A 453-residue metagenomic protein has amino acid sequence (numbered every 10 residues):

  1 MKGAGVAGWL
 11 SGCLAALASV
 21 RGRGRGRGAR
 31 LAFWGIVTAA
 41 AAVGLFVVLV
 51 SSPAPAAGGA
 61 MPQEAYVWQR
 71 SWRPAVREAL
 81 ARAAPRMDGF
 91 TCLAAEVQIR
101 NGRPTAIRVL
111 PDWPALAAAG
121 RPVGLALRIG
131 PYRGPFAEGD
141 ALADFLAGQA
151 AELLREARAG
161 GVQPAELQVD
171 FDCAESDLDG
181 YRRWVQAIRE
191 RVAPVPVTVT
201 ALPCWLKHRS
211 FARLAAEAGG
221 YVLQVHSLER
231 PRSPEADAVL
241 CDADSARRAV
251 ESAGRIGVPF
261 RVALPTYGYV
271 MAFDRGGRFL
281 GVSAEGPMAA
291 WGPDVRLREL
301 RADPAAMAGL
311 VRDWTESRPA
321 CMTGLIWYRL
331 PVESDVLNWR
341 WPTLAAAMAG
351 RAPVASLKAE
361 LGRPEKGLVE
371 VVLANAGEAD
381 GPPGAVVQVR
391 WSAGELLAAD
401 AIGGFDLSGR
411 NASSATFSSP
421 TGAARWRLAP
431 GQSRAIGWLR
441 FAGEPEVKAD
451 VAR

Functional and structural regions predicted by a protein language model:
G22-T38: N-terminal Sec-pathway targeting helices
S52-A79, L93, I129: Boundary/entry segment of secreted carbohydrate-active catalytic domains
M61, V97-Q98, G102-E217, L223: Chitinase-like catalytic core of GlcNAc-active glycosidases
A75-I99, A157: Catalytic domains of carbohydrate-active enzymes, especially glycoside hydrolases
F90, V169, Y221, V262 (+1 more regions): Conserved, mostly hydrophobic/aromatic
R183-E285: Substrate-binding surface in catalytic domains of secreted glycosidases
R275-A349: Substrate-binding cleft of secreted/luminal carbohydrate-active enzymes
E370-G381, W391: Asparagine-centered strand-capping/turn motif at beta-strand->loop junctions
